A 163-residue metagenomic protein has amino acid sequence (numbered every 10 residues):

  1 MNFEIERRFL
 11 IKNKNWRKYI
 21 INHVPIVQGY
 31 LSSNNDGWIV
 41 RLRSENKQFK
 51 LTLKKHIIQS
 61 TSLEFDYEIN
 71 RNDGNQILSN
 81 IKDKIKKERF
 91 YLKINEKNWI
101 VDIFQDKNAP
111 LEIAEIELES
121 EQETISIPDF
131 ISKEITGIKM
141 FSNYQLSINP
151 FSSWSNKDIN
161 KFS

Functional and structural regions predicted by a protein language model:
M1-S163: Phosphate-end processing signature that detects enzymes handling 5′-triphosphorylated RNA and polyphosphate
